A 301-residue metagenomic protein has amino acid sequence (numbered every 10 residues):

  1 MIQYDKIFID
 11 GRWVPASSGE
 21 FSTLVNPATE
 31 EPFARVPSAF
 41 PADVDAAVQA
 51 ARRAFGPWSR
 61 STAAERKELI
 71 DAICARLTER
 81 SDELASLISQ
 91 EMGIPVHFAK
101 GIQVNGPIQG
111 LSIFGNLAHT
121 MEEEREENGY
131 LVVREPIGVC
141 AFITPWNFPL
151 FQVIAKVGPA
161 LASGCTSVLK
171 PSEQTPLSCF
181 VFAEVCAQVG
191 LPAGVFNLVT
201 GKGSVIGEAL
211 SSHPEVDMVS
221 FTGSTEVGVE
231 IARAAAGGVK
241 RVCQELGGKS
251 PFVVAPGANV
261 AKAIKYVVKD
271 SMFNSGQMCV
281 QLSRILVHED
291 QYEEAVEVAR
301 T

Functional and structural regions predicted by a protein language model:
M1-Q90, A261: Short, structured beta/alpha segment
E30, R66, I88, L111 (+6 more regions): Residue-level signal for inorganic ion chemistry
Q49, D71-D82, V96-T120: Long amphipathic alpha-helix in the N-terminal Rossmann-like dinucleotide-binding domain of NAD(P)-dependent
T120-E127, T200-G201, Y266-V267: Short gly/ser/thr-rich secondary-structure transition/capping motifs
M121-G194, D217, V239, A261: Conserved small-residue-rich beta-alpha loop and adjacent elements that most often cradle the phosphate/pyrophosphate
G129-Y130, L198-D217: A structured beta-alpha segment of the ubiquitous adenosine-cofactor-binding alpha/beta core
C165, K170-S172, T200, T222 (+1 more regions): Short beta->alpha connector loops at strand-helix junctions that form conserved, small/polar/Pro-enriched
E226-T301: ALDH superfamily catalytic-core signature
